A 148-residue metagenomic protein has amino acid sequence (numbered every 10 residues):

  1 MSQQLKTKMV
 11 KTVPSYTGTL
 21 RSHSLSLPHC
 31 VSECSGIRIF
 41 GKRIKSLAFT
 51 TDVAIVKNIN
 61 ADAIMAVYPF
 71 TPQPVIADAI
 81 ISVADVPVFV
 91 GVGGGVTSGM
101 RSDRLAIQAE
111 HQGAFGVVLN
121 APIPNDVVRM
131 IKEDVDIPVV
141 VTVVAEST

Functional and structural regions predicted by a protein language model:
S2-A48, A77: N-terminal amphipathic alpha-helix/helix-capping segment at the start of soluble metabolic enzymes
K6, L27-E33, D52-N58, I81-D85 (+2 more regions): Generic detector of short, locally flexible boundary/turn motifs and exposed helical patches
S35-R43, A63-A66, V88-V92, V117-L119 (+1 more regions): Hydrophobic faces of well-ordered beta-strands that scaffold small-molecule active sites in alpha/beta enzyme cores
I44-I55, G99-Q108, S147-T148: Short, acidic/polar
T50-T71, Q108-G113: Catalytic domains of carbohydrate-active enzymes, especially glycoside hydrolases
N60-A61, A84-P87, Q112-F115, V135-V139: Glycine-enriched alpha-helix->loop->beta-strand junction motifs that scaffold or abut catalytic
Y68-A84, T97-S102, N120-D136, A145-T148: Active-site-adjacent beta->alpha loops and helix N-cap segments on the catalytic face of soluble alpha/beta enzymes
V88-G91, T97-L119: Glycine/small-residue-rich loop that forms an oxyanion/phosphate-binding "nest" at active or ligand-binding sites
